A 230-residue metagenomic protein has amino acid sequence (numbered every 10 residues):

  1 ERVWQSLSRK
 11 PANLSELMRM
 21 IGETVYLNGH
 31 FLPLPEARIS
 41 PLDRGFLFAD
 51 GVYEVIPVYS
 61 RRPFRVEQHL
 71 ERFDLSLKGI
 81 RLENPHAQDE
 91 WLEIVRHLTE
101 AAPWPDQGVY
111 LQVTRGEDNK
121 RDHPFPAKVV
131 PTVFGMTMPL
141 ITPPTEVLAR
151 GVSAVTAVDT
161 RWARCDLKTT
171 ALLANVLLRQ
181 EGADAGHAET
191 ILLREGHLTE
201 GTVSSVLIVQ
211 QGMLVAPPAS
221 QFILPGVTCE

Functional and structural regions predicted by a protein language model:
R2-T190, E195, S220: Conserved alpha/beta cores of soluble small-molecule-handling proteins
H197-A219, P225: Glycine- and Gly-Pro-enriched alpha-helical subdomains that act as flexible, kink-prone "lid/hinge" or packing modules
G226-E230: Feature captures the catalytic cores and cofactor-binding loops of soluble hydro-lyases/lyases that act on carboxylate
